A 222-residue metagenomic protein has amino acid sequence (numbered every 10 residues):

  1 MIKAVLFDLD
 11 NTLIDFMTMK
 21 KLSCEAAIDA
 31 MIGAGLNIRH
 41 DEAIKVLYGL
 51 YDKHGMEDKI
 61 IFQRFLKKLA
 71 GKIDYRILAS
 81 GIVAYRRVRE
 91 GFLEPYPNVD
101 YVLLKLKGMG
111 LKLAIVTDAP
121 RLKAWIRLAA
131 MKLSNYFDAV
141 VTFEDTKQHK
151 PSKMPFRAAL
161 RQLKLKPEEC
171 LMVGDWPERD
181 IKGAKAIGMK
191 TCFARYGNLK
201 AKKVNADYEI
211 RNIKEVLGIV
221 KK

Functional and structural regions predicted by a protein language model:
M1-V5, M17-T18, K68, D100 (+2 more regions): Asp-based, Mg2+/Mn2+-dependent phosphohydrolase catalytic module
I2-P97, Y101: N-terminal helical cap/lid subdomain that shapes the substrate entry/recognition surface in HAD-like hydrolases
